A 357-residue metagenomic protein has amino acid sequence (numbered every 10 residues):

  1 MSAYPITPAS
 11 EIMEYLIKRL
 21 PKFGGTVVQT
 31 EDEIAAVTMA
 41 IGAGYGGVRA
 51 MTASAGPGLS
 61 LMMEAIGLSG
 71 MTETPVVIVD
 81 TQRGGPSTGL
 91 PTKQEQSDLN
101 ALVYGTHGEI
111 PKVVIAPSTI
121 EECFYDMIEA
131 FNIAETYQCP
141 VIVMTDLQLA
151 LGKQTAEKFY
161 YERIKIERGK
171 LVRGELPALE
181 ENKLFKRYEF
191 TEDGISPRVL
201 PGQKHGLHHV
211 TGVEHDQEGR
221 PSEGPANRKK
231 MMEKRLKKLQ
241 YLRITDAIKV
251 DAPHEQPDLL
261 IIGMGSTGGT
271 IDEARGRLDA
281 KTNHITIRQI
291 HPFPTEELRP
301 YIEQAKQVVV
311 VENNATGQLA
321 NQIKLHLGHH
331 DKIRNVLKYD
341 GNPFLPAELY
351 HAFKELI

Functional and structural regions predicted by a protein language model:
S2-K112, A116-P117, Y339, L345-F353 (+1 more regions): Thiamine diphosphate
S10, G85-S87, E122-C123, A150-K153: Short, well-ordered, mixed-charge alpha-helical segments that flank or form enzyme active sites
V27-T30, G56, E121, I262-G265 (+1 more regions): Residue-level marker of alpha-helix boundaries and capping positions
E33, I120-C123, M127: Residues at or immediately preceding the N-termini of alpha-helices
I41-G44, V48-M51, F124-T136: Active-site-proximal alpha-helical scaffold in enzymes
M62, C123, I271: Aromatic/hydrophobic pocket-lining residues that form the small-molecule binding cavity in soluble enzyme cores
P117-S118, D146: Structured loops at beta-to-helix junctions and adjacent beta-edge loops in soluble globular domains
D126, F131, E135-I357: Flexible, low-complexity linker and terminal segments
